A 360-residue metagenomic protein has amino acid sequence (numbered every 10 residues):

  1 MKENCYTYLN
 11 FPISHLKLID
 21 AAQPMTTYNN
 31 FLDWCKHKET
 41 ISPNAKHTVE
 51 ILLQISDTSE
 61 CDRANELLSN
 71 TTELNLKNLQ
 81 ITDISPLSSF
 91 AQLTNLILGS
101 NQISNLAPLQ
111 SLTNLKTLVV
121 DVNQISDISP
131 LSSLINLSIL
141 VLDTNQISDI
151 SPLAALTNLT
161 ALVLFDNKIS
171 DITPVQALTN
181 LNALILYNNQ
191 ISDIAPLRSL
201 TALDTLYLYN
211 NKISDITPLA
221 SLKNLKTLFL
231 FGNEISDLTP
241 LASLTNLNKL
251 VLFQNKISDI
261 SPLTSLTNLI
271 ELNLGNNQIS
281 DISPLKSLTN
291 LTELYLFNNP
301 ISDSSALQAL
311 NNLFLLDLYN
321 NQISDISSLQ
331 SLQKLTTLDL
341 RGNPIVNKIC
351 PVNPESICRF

Functional and structural regions predicted by a protein language model:
M1-A91, N95, N101, P108 (+5 more regions): N-terminal capping/linker segments that flank leucine-rich repeat
L68, S89-L93, L109-L115, L131-L137 (+10 more regions): Leucine-rich repeat
T72-L76, T94-L98, L118-V120, L137-L142 (+9 more regions): Conserved hydrophobic beta-strand positions in leucine-rich repeat
T82-D83, S104-L106, Q124-I128, S148-I150 (+9 more regions): Per-repeat structural element of leucine-rich repeats
G275, S287-G342: Ankyrin-repeat and related helical/solenoid repeat scaffolds used for protein-protein interactions
